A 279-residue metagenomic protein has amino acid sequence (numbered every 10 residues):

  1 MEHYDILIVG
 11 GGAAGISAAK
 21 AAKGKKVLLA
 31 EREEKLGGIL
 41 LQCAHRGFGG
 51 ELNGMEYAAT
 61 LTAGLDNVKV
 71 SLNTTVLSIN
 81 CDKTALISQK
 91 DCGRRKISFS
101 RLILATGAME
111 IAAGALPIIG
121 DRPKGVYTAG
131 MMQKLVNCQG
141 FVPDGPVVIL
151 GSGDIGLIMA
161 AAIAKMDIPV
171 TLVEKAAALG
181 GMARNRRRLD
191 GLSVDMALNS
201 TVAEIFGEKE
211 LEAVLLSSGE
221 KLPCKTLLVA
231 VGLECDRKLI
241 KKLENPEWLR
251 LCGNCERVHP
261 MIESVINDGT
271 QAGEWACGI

Functional and structural regions predicted by a protein language model:
M1-I279: Residues forming the flavin
